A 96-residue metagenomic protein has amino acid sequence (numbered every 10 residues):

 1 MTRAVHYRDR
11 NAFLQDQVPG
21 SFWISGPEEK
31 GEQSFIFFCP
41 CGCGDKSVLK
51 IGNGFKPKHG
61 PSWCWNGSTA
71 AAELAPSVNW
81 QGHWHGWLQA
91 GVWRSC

Functional and structural regions predicted by a protein language model:
T2-F38, K46-C96: A short Gly-Trp-Pro
G42: Polyanion-binding surface elements
